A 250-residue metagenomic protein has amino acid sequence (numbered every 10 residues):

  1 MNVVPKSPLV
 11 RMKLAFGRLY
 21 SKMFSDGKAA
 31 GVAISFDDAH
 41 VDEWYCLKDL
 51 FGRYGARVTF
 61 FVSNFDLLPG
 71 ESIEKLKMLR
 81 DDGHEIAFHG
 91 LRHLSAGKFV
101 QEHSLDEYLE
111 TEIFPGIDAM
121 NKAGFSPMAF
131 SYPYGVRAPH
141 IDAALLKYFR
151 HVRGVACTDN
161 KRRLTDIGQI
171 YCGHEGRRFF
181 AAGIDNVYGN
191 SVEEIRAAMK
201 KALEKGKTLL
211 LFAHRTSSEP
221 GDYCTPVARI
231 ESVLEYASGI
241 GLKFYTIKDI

Functional and structural regions predicted by a protein language model:
M1-A29, I167: Membrane-proximal basic amphipathic "stem/tether" segments
G17-D26, V58, L67-L68, N121 (+4 more regions): C-terminal domain-boundary segment and adjacent tail
A33-I34, E85: Hydrophobic "anchor" residues on beta-strands that sit immediately upstream of conserved functional sites
H40-V41, R92: Short, glycine/acidic-enriched loop or turn micro-motifs at the edges of active sites
W44-R53, I73, K77, D106-E110 (+5 more regions): Amphipathic, non-transmembrane alpha-helical secondary structure
G52-R150, V155-G168, C172-R178, T208-S218: Metal-dependent polysaccharide deacetylase catalytic core of the NodB/CE4 family, i.e., the active-site-bearing domain
F180-S191: A conserved mid-domain beta-alpha-beta active-site/ligand-binding segment of alpha/beta enzyme cores
